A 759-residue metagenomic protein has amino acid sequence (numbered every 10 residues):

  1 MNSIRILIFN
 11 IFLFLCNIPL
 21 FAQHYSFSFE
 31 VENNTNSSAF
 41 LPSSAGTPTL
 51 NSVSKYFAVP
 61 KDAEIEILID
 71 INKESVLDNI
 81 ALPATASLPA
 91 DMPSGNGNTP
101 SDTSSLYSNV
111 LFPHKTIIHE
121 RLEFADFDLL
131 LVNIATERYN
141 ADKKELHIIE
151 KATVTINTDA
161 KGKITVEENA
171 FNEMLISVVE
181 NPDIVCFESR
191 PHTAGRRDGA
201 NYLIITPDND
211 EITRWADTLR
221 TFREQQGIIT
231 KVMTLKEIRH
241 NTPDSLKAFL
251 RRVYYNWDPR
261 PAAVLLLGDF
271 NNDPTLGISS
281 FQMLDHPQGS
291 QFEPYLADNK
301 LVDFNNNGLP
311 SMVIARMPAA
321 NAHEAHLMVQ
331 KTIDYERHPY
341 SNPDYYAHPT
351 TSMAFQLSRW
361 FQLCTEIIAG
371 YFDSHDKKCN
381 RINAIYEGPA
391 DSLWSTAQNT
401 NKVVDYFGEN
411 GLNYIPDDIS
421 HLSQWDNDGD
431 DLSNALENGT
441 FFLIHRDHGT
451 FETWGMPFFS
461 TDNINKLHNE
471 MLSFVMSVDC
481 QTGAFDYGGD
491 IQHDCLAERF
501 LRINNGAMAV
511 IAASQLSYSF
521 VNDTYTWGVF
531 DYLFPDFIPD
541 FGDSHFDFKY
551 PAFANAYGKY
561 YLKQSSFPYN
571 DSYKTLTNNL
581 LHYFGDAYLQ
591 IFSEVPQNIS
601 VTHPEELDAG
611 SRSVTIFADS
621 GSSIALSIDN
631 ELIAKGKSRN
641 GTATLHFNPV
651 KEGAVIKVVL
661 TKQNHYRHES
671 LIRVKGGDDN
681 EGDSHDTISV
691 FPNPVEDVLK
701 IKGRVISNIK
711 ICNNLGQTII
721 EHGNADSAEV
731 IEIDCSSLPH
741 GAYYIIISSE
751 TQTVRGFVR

Functional and structural regions predicted by a protein language model:
M1-H24: Bacterial Sec-dependent N-terminal signal peptides
I8, L15, M283-L284, L296-A297 (+6 more regions): Intrinsically disordered, low-complexity peptide-like regions
L15-N17, R190-G195, F691: Short, flexible, solvent-exposed loop/turn segments with mixed acidic/basic and small polar residues
F21, S684-F691, V695-R759: C-terminal outer-membrane/trafficking sorting elements
Q23-V674: Cysteine-dependent hydrolase recognition
I672-G677, F757-R759: Short beta-strand edge segments in extracellular beta-sheet folds
N680-E681: Ser/Thr/Gly/Pro-rich low-complexity, disordered linker/stalk segments of secreted and cell-surface proteins
